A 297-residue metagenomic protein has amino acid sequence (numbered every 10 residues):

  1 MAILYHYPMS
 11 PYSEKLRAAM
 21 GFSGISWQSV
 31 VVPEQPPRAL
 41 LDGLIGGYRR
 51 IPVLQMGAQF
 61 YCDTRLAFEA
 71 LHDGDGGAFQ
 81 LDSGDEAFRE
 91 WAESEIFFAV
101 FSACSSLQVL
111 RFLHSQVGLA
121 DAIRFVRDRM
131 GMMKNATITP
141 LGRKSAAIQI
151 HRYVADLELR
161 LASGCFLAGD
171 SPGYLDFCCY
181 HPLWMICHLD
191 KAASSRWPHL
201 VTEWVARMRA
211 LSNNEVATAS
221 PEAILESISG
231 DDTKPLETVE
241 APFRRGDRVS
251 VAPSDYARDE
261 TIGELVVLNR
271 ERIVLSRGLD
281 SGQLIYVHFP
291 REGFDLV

Functional and structural regions predicted by a protein language model:
M1-R124, P140, F243, P253 (+2 more regions): GST-like domain detector, emphasizing the conserved glutathione-binding G-site in the N-terminal thioredoxin-like
M1-Y12, A206-E222: N-terminal short leaders/motifs
G43-L44, L167, V239: Short, flexible, glycine/charge-rich loop motifs used to bind or transfer phosphoryl groups or to couple energy/partner
A92-A206, A210: GST-like fold's C-terminal all-alpha helical module
A193, I224, G278-L279: Sparse recognition of residues in long alpha-helices and their boundaries
N213-R245: Mixed-charge, Lys/Arg-rich low-complexity intrinsically disordered regions
